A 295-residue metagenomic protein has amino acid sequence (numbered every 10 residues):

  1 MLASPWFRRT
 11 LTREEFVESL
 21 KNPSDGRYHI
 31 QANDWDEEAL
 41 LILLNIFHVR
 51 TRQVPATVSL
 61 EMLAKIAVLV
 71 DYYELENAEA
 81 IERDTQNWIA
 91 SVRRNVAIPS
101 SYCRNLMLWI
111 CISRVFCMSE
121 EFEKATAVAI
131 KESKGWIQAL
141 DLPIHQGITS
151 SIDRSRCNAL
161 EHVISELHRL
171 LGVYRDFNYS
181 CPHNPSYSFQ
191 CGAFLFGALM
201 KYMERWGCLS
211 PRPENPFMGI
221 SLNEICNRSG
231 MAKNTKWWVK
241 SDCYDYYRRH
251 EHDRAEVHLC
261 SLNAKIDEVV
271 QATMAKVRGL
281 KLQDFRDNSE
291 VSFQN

Functional and structural regions predicted by a protein language model:
M1-P55, Y202-N295: BTB/POZ (also called T1 in voltage-gated K+ channels) oligomerization domain detector
S4, L75, E79, N105 (+9 more regions): Short, structured coil/loop segments at alpha-helix boundaries
P23-R27, F47-V49, Q86-V96, V163-S180: Short amphipathic alpha-helical segments and their helix-coil junctions
E37, A56-L60, P99-C103, F116 (+3 more regions): Alpha-solenoid helical-repeat scaffolds
L40-I144: Post-BTB helical module
E123-A127, F177-C181, G279, Q283-D287 (+1 more regions): Long amphipathic alpha-helical segments
K134-N227: Long, charge-rich C-terminal accessory regions
